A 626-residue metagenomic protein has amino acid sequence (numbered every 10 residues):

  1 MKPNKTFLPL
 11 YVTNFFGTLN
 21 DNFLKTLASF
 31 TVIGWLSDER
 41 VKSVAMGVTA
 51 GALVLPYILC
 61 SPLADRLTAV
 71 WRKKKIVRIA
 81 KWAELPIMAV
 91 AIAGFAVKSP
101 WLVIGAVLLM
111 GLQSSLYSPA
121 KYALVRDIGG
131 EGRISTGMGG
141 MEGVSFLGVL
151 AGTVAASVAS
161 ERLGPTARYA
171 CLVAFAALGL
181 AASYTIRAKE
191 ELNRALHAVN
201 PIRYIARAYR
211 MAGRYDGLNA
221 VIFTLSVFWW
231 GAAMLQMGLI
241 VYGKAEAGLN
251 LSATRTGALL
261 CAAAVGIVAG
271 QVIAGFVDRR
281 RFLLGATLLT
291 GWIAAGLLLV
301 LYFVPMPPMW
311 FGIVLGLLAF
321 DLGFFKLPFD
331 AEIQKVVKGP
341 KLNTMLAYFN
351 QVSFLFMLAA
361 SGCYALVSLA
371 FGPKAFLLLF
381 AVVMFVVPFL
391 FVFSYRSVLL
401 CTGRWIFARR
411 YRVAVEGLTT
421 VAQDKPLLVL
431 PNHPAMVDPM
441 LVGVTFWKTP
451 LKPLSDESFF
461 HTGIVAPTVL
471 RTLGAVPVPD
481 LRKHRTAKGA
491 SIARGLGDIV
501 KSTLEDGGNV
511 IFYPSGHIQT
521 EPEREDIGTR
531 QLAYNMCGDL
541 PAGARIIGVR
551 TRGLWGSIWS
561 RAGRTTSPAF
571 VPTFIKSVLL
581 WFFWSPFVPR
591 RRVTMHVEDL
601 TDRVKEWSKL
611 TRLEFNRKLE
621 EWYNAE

Functional and structural regions predicted by a protein language model:
M1-F7, K189-I222: Juxtamembrane intracellular "pre-TM" segments in multi-pass secondary transporters
L8-K25, T49-I87, L102-E161, T185 (+5 more regions): Substrate-agnostic recognition of the 12-TM MFS/MFS-like secondary transporter fold
T26-S43, M237-T254: Short amphipathic helix-loop junctions that connect adjacent transmembrane helices in Major Facilitator Superfamily/SLC
V70-E84, F276-W292: Cytoplasmic membrane-interface "Motif A"-like loop-to-helix N-cap segments of 12-TM Major Facilitator Superfamily
W82-V97, W292-M306: C-terminal ends and interior cores of transmembrane alpha-helices in multi-pass membrane transporters/permeases
A123, D127, L172-V199, F393-S397: Helix-loop junctions on the cytosolic side of multi-pass membrane transporters, especially the intracellular loop
Q423-G489: Catalytic core of membrane glycerolipid acyltransferases/transacylases, capturing the structured, soluble-facing
N509, G516-L610: A cross-family acyltransferase "interaction/gating" segment
